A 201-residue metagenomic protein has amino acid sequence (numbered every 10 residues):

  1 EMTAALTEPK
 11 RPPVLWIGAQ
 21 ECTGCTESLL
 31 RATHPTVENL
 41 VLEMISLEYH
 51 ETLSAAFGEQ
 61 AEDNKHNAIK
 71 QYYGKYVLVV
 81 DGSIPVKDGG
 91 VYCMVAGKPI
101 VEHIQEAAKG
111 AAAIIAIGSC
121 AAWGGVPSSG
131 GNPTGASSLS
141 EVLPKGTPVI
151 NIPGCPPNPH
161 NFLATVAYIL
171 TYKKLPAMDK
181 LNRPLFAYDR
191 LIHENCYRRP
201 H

Functional and structural regions predicted by a protein language model:
E1-H201: Iron-sulfur-associated redox domains of electron-transfer enzymes in respiratory and anaerobic energy metabolism
